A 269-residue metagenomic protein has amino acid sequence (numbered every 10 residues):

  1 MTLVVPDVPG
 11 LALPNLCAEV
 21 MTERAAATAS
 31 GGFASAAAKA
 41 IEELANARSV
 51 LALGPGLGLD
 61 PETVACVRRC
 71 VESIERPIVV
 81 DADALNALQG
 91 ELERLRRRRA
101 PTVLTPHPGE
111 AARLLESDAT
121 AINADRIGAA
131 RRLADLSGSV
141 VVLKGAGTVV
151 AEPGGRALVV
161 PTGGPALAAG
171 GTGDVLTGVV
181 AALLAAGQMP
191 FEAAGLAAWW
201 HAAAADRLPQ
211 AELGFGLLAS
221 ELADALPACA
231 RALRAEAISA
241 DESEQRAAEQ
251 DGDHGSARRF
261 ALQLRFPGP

Functional and structural regions predicted by a protein language model:
V4-T162, R231-E242, D251-P269: Glycine-rich phosphate/dinucleotide-binding loop and adjoining beta-alpha-beta core of small-molecule
G164-L167: Glycine-rich phosphate/pyrophosphate-binding beta-alpha loops
T177-P227: Conserved post-catalytic alpha-helical subdomain immediately downstream of the catalytic base and nucleotide-binding
